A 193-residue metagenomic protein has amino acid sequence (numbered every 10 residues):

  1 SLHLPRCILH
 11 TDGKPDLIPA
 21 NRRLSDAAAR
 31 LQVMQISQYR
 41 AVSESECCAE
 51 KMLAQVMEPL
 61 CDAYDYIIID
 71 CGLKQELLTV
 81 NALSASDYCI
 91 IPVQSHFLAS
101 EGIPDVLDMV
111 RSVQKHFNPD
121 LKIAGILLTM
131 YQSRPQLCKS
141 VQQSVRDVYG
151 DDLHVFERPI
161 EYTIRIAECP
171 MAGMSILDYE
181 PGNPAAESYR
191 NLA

Functional and structural regions predicted by a protein language model:
S1-A193: P-loop NTP-binding core
